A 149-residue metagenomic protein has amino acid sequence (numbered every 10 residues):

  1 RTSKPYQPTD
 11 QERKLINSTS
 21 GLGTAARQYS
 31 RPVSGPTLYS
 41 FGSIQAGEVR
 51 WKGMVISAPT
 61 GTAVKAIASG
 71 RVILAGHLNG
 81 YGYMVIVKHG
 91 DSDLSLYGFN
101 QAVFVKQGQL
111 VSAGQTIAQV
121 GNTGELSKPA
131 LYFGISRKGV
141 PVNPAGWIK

Functional and structural regions predicted by a protein language model:
R1-Y81, I86-K88, L96-G98, S136-K149: Extracytoplasmic/periplasmic cell wall- or extracellular glycan-interacting regions that localize and scaffold envelope
S40, A75-G76, V103, V120-T123: Residue-level recognition of beta-strand microenvironments
W51-K52, F99-N100, G121, A130-L131: Short beta-alpha junctions and helix-cap segments that line functional grooves
T62, S95, T123, S127: Ser/Thr-centric signal marking residues that sit in or immediately flank functional binding/regulatory motifs
A75, G90-L110, G114: Short histidine-centered loop motifs in beta-beta connectors
Q107-K149: Conserved, short, structured surface segments that act as functional micro-motifs
